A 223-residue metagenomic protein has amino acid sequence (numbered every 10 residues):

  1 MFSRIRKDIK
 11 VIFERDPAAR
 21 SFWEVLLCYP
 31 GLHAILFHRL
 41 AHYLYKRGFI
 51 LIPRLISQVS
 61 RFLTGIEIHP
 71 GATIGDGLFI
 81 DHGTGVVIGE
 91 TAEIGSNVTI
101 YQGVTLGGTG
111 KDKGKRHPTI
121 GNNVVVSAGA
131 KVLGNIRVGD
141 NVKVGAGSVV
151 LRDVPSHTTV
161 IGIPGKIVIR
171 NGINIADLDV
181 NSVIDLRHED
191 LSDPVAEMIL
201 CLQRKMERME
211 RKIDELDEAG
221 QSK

Functional and structural regions predicted by a protein language model:
M1-V59, I175-K223: Terminal amphipathic alpha-helical/low-complexity segments used for targeting or macromolecular assembly
R61-V168: Structural signal for interior beta-strand "rungs" in well-ordered beta-sheet cores of soluble enzyme domains
